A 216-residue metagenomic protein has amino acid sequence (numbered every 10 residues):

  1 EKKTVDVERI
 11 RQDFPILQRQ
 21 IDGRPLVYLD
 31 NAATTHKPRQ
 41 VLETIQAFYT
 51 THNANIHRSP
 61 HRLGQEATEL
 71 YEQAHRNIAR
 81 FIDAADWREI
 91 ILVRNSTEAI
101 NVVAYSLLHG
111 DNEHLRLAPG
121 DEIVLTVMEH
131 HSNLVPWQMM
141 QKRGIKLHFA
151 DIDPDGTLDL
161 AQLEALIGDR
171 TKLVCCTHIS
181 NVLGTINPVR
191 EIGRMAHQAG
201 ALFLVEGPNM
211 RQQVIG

Functional and structural regions predicted by a protein language model:
E1-G216: Pyridoxal 5′-phosphate
